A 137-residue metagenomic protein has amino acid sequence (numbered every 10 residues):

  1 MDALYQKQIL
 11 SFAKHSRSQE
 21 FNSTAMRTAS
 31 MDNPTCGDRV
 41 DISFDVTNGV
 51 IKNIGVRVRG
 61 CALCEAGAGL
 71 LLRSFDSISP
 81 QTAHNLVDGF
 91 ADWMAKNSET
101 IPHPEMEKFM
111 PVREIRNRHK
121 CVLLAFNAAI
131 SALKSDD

Functional and structural regions predicted by a protein language model:
M1-Q19, P80-Q81, L86-D137: C-terminal binding/interaction regions
F12-G55: Structured beta-strand/loop patches that form or line metal/cofactor-binding pockets in enzymes
C36, L63, E114-R118: Secondary-structure capping and boundary motifs in well-ordered enzyme cores
D45-T47, R59, D76: Solvent-exposed residues in well-ordered beta-strands and their adjoining turns, especially edge/terminal strands
G55, R59, R113: Conserved short-loop catalytic and cofactor-binding motifs
G60-G67: Short, thiol/selenol-centered motifs that function as redox-active sites or metal-ligating centers
A62, I78-Q81: A generic structural signal for alpha-helix starts
G67-S79: Alpha-helical support elements that line or immediately flank enzyme active sites and cofactor-binding pockets
